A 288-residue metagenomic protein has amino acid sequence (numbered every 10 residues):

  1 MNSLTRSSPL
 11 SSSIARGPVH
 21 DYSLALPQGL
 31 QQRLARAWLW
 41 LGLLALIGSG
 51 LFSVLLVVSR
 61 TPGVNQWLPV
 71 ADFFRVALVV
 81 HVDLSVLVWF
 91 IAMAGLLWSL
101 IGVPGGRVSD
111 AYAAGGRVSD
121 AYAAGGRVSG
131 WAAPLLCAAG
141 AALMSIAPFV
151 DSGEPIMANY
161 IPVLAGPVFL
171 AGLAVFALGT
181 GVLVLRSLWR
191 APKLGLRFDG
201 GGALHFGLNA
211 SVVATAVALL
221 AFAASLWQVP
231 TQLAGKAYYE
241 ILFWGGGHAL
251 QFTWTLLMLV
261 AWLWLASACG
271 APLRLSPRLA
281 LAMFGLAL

Functional and structural regions predicted by a protein language model:
N2-G115, D120-L288: Hydrophobic alpha-helical transmembrane segments of multi-pass integral membrane proteins
